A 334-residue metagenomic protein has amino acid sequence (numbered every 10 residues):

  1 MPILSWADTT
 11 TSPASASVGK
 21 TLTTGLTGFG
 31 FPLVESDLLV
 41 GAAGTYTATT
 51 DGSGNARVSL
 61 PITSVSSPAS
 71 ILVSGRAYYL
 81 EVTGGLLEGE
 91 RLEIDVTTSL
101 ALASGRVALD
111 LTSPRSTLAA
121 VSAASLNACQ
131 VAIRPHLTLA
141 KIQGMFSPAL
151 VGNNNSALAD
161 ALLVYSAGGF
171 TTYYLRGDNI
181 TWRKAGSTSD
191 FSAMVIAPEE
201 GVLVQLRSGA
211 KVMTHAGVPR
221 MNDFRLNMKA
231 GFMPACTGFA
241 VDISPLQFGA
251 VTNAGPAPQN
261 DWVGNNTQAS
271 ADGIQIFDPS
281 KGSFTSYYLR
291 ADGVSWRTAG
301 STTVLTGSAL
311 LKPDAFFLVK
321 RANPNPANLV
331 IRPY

Functional and structural regions predicted by a protein language model:
P2-G41, K141, M213-F232, A327-Y334: Boundary/junction segments of secreted and surface-exposed precursor proteins
D8-A124, P135: Autoprocessing Asn-cyclization modules and mimics
T24, G30-R57, A157, T171-T172 (+5 more regions): Long, low-hydrophobicity ectodomains and other hydrophilic envelope-associated domains
L26, R91, A159-D160, A197-G201 (+2 more regions): Extracellular structured ligand-interaction cores
G75-G85, V131, D160-V164, D272-I276: Short conserved beta-strand and strand-loop elements enriched in small hydrophobics with frequent Asp/Gly
L87-E93, G168-Y173, K281-S286: Surface-exposed loop/edge segments in extracytoplasmic proteins
A140-Y165, R220-F284: Surface-exposed interaction/gating patches
Y173-V218, S286-Y334: Charged, amphipathic alpha-helical scaffolding segments
